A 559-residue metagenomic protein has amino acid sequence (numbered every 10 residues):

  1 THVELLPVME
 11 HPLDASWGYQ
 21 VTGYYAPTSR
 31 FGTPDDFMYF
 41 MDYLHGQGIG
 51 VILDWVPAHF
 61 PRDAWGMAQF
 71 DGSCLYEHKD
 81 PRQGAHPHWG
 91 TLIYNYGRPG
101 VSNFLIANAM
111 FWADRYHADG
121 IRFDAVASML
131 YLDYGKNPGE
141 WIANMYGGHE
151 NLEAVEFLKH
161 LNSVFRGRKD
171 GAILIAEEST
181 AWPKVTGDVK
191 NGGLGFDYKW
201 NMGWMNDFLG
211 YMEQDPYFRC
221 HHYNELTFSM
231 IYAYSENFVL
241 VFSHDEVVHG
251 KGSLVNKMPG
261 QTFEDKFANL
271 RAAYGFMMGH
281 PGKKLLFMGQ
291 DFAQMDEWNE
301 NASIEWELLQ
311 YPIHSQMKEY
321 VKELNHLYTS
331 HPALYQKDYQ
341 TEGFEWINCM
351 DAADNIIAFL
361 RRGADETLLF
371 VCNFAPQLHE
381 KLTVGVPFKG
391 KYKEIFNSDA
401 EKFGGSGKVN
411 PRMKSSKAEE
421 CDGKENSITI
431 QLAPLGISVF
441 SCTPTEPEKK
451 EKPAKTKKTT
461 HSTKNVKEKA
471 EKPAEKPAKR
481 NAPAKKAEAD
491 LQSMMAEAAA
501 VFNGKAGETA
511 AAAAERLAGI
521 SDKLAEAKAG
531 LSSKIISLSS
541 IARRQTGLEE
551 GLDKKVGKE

Functional and structural regions predicted by a protein language model:
T1, E264-F267, M278-L286, Q290-N503 (+3 more regions): Carbohydrate-interacting/catalytic domains
T1-E150: Substrate-binding/active-site clefts of carbohydrate-active enzymes
V21-Y24, A85-G97, W141-I142, V248-G260 (+3 more regions): Short glycine/proline-rich turn/loop motifs
D36, F40, V101, L105-W112 (+5 more regions): Alpha-helical packing segments of well-folded alpha/beta enzyme cores
Q47, G66-K79, Q214-M230, G404: Core domains of carbohydrate- and sulfate-ester-processing enzymes
H117-D119, Y134-N301, L308, T329-D399 (+1 more regions): Conserved alpha/beta catalytic core and glycan-binding cleft of carbohydrate-active enzymes
A487, L491-F502, A506-I535, I541-L548 (+2 more regions): Composition-driven recognition of long, low-complexity, acid-poor segments enriched in small hydrophobic and small
